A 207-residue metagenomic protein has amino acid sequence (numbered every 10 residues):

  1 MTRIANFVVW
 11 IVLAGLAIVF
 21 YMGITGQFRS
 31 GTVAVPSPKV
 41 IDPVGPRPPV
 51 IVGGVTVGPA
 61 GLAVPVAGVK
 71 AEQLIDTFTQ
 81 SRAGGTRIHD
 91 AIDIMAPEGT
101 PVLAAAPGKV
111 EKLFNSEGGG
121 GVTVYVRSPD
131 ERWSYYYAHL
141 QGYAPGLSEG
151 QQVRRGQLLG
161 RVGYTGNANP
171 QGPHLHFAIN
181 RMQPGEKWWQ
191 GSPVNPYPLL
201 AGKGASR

Functional and structural regions predicted by a protein language model:
M1-I4: N-terminal Lys/Arg-rich, disordered targeting/topogenic segments
N6-I24: Hydrophobic membrane-insertion alpha-helices, especially the h-region of bacterial N-terminal signal peptides
G23-V122, R155, Y164, P193-R207: Surface-exposed, glycine-biased beta-strand/turn segments
L62, W133, P145-R154, H176-R207: Acidic, glycine-rich catalytic/binding loops that coordinate metals and/or anionic ligands
M95, R127-P129, N180-M182: A generic structural motif
A105-E149, G172-H174: Zn2+-dependent peptidoglycan hydrolase active-site motif and core
T123, V162-L175, M182-E186: Active-site loop architecture of trypsin-fold serine endopeptidases
A144-Q171: Beta-rich strand-turn-strand
